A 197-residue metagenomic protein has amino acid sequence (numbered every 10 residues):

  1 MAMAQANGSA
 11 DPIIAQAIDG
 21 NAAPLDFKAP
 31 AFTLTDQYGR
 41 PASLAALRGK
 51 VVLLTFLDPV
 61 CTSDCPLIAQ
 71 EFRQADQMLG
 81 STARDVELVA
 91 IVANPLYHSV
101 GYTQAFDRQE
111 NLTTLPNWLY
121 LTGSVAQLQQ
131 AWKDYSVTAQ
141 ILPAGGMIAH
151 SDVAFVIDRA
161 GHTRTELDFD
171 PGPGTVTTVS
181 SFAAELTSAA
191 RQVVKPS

Functional and structural regions predicted by a protein language model:
M1-A31, T35, V193-S197: N-terminal targeting signals for export/organelle localization
F27-A29, V51, A149-S151: Short, small/polar residue-rich loop motifs at catalytic or cofactor-binding pockets
A42-F72, L88: Short active-site neighborhood of thiol/selenol oxidoreductases, capturing the structured segment around
V51, L57-V60, D76-A83, E110-N111 (+3 more regions): Sec/Tat-exported extracytoplasmic proteins
L67-A131: Structural microenvironment flanking redox-active thiols in thiol-disulfide oxidoreductases
N117-W118, Q129, K133-P143, I148-F155: Structural micro-motif
L142-S197: Thiol-/selenol-based redox modules, centered on thioredoxin-like and closely related oxidoreductase domains
